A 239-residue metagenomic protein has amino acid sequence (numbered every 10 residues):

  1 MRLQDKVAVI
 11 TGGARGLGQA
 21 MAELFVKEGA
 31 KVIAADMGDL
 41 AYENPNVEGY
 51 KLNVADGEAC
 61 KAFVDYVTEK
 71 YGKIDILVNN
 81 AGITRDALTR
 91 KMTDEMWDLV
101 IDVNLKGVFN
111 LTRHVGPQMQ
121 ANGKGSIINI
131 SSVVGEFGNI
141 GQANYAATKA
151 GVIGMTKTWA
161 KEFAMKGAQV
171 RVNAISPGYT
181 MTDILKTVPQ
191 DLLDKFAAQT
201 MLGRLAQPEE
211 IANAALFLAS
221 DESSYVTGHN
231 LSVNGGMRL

Functional and structural regions predicted by a protein language model:
R2, T112, R204-V233, R238: C-terminal substrate-recognition "lid" of short-chain dehydrogenase/reductases
L52-A62, D94, E209-E210: The beta1-alpha1 cofactor-binding region of Rossmann-like NAD(H)/NADP(H)-dependent oxidoreductases
L88-T89, T93-I101, L185, F196: Substrate-binding pocket helix/loop in short-chain dehydrogenase/reductase
T112, T148, T156: Active-site helix of classical SDR
P117, K161-M165, S224: Alpha-helical segment proximal to the catalytic Tyr-Lys
S132: Residue(s) in the substrate-gating loop at a strand-loop-helix junction that position the organic substrate next
A164-R171, V226-G228: Short, small/polar-rich loop/turn modules that mediate ligand/substrate recognition or access, typified
